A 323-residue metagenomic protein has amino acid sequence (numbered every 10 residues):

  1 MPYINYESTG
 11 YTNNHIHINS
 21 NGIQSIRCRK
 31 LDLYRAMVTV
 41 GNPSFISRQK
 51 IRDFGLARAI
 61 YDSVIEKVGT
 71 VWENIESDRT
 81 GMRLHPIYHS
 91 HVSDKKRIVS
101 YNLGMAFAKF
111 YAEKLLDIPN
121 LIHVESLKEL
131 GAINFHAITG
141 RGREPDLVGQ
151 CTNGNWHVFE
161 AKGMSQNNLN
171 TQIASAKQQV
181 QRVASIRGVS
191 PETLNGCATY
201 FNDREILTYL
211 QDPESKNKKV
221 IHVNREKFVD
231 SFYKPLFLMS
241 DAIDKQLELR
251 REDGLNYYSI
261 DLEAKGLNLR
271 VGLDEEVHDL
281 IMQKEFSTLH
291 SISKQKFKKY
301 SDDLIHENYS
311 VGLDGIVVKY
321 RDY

Functional and structural regions predicted by a protein language model:
M1-E76, D253-Y323: Nuclease-adjacent, charged terminal/linker segments that flank catalytic cores
I87-K114: A short, highly charged nucleic-acid-interacting micro-segment common to nuclease and nuclease-linked defense proteins
V99, A108, L130-V148: Catalytic micro-motifs at enzyme active sites that drive phosphoryl/nucleotidyl and oxygen chemistry
K109, G163-V223: Catalytic cores of nucleic-acid endonucleases
Y111, H123, L147-G149: Fungal eukaryote-biased detector of long internal structured cores
K114-T139: A short acidic/basic microdomain associated with nuclease active sites
D146-G149, G154-N167: Conserved catalytic cores of phosphodiester-cleaving nucleases, focusing on short active-site segments
D203-N268: C-terminal amphipathic alpha-helical segment
